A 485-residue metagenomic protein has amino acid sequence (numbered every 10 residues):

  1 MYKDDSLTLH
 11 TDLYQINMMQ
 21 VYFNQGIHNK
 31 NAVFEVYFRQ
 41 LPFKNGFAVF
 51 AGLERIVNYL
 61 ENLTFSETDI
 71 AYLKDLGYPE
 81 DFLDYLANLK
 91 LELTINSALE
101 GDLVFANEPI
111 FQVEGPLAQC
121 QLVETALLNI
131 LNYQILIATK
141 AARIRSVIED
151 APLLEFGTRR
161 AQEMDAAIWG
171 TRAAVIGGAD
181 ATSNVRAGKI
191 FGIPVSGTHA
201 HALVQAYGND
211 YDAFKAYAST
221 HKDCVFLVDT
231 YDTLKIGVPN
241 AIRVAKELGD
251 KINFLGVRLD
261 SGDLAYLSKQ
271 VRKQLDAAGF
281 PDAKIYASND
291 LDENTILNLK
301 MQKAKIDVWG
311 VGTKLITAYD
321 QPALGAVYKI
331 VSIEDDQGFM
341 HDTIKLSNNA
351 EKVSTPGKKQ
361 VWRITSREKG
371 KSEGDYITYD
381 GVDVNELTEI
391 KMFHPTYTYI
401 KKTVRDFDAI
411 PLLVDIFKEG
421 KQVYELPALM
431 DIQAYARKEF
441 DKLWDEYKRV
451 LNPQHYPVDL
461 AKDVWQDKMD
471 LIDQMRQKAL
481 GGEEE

Functional and structural regions predicted by a protein language model:
M1-K30, K44-N45, L291-E485: Gly/Ser/Thr/Ala-enriched C-terminal appendages of enzymes
M1-N31, Q40-P42, G77, L83-E92 (+9 more regions): Buried, small/hydrophobic-residue-enriched core segments of structured protein domains
K30-A87: N-terminal, Lys/Arg-enriched amphipathic/low-complexity engagement segments that precede the first folded domain
V33-E35, E92, L153, V327 (+1 more regions): A residue-level signal for beta-strand positions that form part of recognition/binding surfaces within mature
A71-Y72, T139-R143, G157, K448-H455: Short coil/turn segments at secondary-structure boundaries
D75-L83, E163, E389-Y397: Short, positively charged
S196, V257, I285, D307-W309: Hydrophobic residues within beta-strands of alpha/beta enzymes
